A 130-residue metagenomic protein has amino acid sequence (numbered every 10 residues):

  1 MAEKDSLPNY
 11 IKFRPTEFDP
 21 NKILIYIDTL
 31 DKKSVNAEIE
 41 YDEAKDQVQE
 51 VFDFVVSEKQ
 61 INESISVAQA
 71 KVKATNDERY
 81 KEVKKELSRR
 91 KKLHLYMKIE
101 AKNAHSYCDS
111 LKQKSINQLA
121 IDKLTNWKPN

Functional and structural regions predicted by a protein language model:
M1-K32: Short, charge-rich amphipathic alpha-helices with coiled-coil/heptad character
P8, L24, Q49-F52, K112: Generic detector of well-ordered alpha-helical segments enriched in charged/polar residues, highlighting helical
S34, E38, K45, K84-Q118: Long amphipathic alpha-helical coiled-coil segments
E40-V72: Extended alpha-helical coiled-coil "stalk/arm" regions that act as elongated linkers or oligomerization scaffolds
N62-L93: Short, glycine/alanine-rich amphipathic alpha-helical segment that often forms an alpha-turn-alpha hairpin
S115-N130: Acidic, low-complexity, intrinsically disordered peripheral segments
